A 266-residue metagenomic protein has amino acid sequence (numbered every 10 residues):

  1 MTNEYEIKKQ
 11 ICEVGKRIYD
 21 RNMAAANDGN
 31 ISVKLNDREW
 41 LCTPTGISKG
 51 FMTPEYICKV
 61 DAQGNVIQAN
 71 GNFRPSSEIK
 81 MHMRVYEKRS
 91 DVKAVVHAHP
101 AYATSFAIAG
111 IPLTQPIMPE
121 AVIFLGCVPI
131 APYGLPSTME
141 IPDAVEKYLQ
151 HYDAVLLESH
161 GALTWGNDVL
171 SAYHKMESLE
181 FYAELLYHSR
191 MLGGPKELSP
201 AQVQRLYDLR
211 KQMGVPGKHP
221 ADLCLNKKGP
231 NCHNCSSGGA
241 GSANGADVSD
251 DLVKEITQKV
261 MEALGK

Functional and structural regions predicted by a protein language model:
M1-K266: Glycine-rich flexible loops
